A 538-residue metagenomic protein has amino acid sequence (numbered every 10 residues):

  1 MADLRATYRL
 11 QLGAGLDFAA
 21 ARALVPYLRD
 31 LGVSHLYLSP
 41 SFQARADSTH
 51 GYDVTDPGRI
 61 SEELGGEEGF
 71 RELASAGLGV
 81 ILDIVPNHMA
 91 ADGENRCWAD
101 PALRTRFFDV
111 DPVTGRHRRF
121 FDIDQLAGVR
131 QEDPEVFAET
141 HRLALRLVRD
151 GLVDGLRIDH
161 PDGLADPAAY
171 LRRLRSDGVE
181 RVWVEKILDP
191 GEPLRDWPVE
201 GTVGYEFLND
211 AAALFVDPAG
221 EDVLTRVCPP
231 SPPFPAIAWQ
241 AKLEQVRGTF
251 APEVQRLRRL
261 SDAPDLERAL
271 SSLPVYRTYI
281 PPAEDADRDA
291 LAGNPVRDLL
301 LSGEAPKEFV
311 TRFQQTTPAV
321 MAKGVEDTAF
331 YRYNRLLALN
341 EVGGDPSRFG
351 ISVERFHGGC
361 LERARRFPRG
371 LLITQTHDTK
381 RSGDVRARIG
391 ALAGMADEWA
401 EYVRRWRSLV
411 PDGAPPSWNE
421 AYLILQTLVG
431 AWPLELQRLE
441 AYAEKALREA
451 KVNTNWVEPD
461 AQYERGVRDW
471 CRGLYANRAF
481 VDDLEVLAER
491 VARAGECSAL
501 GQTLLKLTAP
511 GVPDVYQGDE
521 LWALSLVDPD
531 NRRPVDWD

Functional and structural regions predicted by a protein language model:
M1-F121, D150, H160-L224: Acidic/aromatic-lined carbohydrate-recognition and catalytic surfaces of CAZymes acting on diverse glycans
R119-D122, P198-V199, V203, N209 (+6 more regions): Metal-dependent catalytic core segments for phosphate chemistry
V129-D133: N- or domain-start disorder-to-order transition segments that initiate the globular core
V136-R149: Structured alpha-helical segments in the cores of large, soluble enzyme domains
R157-L164, L425, V429: Conserved short loop/turn motifs at secondary-structure junctions
P167, E180, A211-A236, A241-D262 (+3 more regions): Polyanionic (Asp/Glu-rich) segments that form extended negatively charged tracts
L270-T278, V325, R369-V385, I424-L434 (+1 more regions): Conserved phosphate/anionic-ligand binding catalytic regions in large, soluble enzymes, centered on
A290-R297, G303-P306, G370, V385-A492 (+3 more regions): Extended, charge-enriched "interface" segments that sit outside catalytic cores
